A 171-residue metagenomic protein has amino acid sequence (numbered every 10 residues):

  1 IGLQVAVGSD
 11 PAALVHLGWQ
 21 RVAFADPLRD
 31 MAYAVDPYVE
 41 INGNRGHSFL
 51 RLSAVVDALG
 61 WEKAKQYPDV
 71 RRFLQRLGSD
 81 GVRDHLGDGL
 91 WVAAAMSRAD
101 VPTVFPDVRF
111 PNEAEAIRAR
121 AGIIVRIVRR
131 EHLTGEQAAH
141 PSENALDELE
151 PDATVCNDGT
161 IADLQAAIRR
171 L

Functional and structural regions predicted by a protein language model:
G2, G89-L90, A94, N112-L171: Small-molecule kinase domains that catalyze NTP-dependent phosphoryl transfer to phosphate-bearing small molecules
A6-P102: ATP-dependent small-molecule kinase phosphotransfer cores that center on conserved nucleotide phosphate-binding segments
W19, T103, A121-V125: Hydrophobic anchor at the start of a short beta-strand that flanks the dinucleotide cofactor-binding loop
R71, F105, E143-L146: Generic secondary-structure boundary/loop-capping signal
L74, F105, V155: Residue-level signature of catalytic and energy-coupling elements of molecular machines, predominantly ATP/GTP-dependent
P102-F105, L133-G135: A short linear-motif detector with a strong N-terminal bias
D107-F110: Short, well-ordered beta-to-alpha junction loops that form the rim of enzyme active sites and present histidine/acidic
